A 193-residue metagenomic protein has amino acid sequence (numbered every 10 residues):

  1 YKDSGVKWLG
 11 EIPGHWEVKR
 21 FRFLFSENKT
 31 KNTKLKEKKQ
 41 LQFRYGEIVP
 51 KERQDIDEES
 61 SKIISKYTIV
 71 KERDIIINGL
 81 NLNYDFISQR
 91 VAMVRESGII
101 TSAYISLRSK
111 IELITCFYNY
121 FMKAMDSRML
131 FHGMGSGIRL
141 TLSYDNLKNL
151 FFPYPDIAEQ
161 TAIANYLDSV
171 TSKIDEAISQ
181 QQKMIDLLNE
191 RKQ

Functional and structural regions predicted by a protein language model:
Y1-N32, N149, I157, T161 (+1 more regions): Non-catalytic DNA-recognition/assembly elements of restriction-modification systems
K2-S4, G98-A103, S136-T161: A short glycine-rich beta-alpha junction/loop motif
S4-G5, R22-I75: Sequence-specific dsDNA recognition surfaces
E11, S106-R108, F151-P153: Generic structural detector for well-ordered beta-strands
T68, E72-S127, S136, S143-Y144: A short beta-sheet element
A164-N165: Acidic/polar-enriched heptad-repeat coiled-coil alpha-helices, especially the parallel dimerization/signal-relay stalks
V170, I174-Q181, I185-L188: Amphipathic alpha-helical coiled-coil segments
